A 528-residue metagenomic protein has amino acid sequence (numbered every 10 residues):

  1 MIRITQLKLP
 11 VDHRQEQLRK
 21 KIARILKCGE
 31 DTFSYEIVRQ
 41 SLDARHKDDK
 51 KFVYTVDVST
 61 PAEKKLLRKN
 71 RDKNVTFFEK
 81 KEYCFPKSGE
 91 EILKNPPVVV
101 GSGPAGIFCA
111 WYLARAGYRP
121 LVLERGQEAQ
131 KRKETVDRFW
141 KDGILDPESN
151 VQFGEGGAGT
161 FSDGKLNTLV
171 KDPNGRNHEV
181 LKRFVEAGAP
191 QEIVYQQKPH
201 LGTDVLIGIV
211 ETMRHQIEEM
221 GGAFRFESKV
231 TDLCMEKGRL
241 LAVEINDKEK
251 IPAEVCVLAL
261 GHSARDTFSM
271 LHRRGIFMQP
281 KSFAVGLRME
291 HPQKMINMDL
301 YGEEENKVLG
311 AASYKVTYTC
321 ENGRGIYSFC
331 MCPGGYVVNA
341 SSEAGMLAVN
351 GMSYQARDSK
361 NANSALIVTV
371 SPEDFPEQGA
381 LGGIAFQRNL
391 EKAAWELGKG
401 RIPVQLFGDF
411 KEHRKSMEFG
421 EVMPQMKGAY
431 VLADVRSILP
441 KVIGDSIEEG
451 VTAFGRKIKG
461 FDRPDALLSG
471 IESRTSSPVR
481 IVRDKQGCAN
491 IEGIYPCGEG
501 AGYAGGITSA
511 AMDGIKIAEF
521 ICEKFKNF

Functional and structural regions predicted by a protein language model:
M1-F52, V56-F528: Residues forming the flavin
